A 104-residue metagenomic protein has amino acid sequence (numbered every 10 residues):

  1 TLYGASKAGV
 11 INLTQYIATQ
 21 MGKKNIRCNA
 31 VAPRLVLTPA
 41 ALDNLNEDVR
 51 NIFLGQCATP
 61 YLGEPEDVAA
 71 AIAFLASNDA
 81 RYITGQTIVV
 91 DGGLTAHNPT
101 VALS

Functional and structural regions predicted by a protein language model:
T1: Cytosolic ligand/metal-binding cores
S6, T14: Active-site helix of classical SDR
I11-N12, A30, I52-D79, I83 (+1 more regions): C-terminal helical subdomain
T19-K23, R81: Alpha-helical segment proximal to the catalytic Tyr-Lys
K23, L35-C57, H97-S104: A glycine/serine/threonine-rich, flexible loop-to-helix segment that serves as the NAD(P) cofactor-binding "lid"
I26: Conserved protein kinase catalytic-loop anchor
N29, P33-R34, P39, Q86 (+1 more regions): Proline-glycine-enriched beta-turn/loop adjacent to the NAD(P) cofactor-binding site in Rossmann-like oxidoreductases
A80-R81, I88-S104: C-terminal tail/cap regions
